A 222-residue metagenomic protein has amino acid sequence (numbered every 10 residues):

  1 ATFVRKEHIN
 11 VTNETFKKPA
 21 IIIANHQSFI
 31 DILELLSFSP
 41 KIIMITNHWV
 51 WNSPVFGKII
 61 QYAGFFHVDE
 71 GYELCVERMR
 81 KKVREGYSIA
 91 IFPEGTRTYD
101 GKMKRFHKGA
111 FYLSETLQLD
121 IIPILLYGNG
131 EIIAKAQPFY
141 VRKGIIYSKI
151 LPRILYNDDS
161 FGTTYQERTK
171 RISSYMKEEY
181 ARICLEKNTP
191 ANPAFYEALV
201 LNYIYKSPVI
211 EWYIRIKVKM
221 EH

Functional and structural regions predicted by a protein language model:
A1-I9, V55-I59, N202, P208 (+1 more regions): A transmembrane-helix-recognition feature enriched in membrane-embedded lipid enzymes and envelope glyco-/phospholipid
T2, K17-G71: Catalytic core of membrane glycerolipid acyltransferases/transacylases, capturing the structured, soluble-facing
E7, K41-I42, F66, G86 (+1 more regions): Secondary-structure boundary/capping positions in well-ordered alpha/beta enzyme cores
H8-I9, F66-E70, Y156: Short acidic-hydrophobic, aromatic-tinged amphipathic segments that line or gate anion-handling sites
N10-T15: Glycine-rich helix-loop-beta junction characteristic of Rossmann-like nucleotide cofactor-binding loops
C75-H222: Non-catalytic C-terminal accessory region of glycerolipid acyltransferases and related lyso-lipid remodeling enzymes
